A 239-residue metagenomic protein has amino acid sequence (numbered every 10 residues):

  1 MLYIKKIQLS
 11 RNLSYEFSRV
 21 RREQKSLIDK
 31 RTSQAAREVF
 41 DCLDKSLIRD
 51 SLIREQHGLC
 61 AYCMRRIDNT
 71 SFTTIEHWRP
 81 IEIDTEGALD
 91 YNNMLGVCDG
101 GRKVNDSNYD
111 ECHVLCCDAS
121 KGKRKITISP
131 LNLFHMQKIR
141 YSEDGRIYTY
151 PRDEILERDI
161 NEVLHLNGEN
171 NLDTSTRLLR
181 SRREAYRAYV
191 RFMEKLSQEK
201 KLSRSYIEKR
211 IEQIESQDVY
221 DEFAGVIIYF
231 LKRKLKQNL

Functional and structural regions predicted by a protein language model:
M1-I4, L239: Intrinsically disordered, low-complexity and often Lys/Arg-enriched segments
K6, R11-L59, D84-L89: Short, charged surface segments at domain edges that flank catalytic/cofactor-binding sites
V20-Q24, G87-R102, P130-Y148: Short Fe-S-cluster ligation motifs
L47, E55-G58, T70-T73, L89 (+3 more regions): Short, well-structured alpha-helical interface segments that form or flank functional binding sites
G58-A61, E76, G96, Q137: Residue-level detector of short, conserved catalytic/binding motifs and their immediate flanks
R65-S120: Histidine-centered nuclease catalytic patch
Y109-M193: Conserved, surface-exposed functional patches that form binding/active-site neighborhoods
I155-L239: C-terminal, charged low-complexity interaction regions
